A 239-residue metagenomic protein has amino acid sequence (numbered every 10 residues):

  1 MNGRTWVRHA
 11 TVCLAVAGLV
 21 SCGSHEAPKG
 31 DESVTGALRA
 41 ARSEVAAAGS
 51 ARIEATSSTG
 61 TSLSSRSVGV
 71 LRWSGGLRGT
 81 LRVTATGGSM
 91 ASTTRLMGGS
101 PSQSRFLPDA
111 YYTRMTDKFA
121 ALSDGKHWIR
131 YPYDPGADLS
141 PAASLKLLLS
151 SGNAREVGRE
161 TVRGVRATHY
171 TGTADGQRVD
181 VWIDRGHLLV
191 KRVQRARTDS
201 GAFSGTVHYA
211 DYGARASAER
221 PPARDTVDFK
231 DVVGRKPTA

Functional and structural regions predicted by a protein language model:
N2-G76, A223-D225, K230-A239: N-terminal leader/targeting segments and the immediate start of mature chains
A47-E54, G76-T80, A91, R163-T171 (+1 more regions): Short, hydrophobic/aromatic-rich segments at coil-to-beta transitions
A55-S58, R82-T86, R114-D117, V193-T198: Beta-turn initiation residues at beta-strand->coil junctions
S62-V68, L96-G99, G201-F203: Amphipathic hydrophobic-ligand
R72-L139: An acidic-aromatic
W73, M97-G98, R105-F106, E156 (+3 more regions): Generic beta-strand structural signal
S123-V162, P222-R224: Solvent-exposed helix/loop surface patches that form functional interfaces
R166-D225: Gly/Pro-enriched, hydrophobic low-complexity segments that function as extracytoplasmic propeptides/linkers
